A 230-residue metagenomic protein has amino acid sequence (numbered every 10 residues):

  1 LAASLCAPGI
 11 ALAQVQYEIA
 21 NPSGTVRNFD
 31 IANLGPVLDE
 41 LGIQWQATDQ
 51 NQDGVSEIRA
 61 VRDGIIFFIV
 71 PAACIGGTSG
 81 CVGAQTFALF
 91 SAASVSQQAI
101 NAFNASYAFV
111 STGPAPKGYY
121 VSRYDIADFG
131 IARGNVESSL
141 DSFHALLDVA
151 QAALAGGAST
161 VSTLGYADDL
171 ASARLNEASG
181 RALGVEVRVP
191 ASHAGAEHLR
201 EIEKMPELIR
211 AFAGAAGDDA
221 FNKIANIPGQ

Functional and structural regions predicted by a protein language model:
L1-L5: Sec-dependent N-terminal signal peptides
P8-A13: Sec/Tat signal peptide C-region and signal peptidase I cleavage site
Q14-T78, V161-L164, L175-I202: N-terminal secretory signal peptides
Y17-E18, A108-A152: A short, solvent-exposed beta-edge/loop patch
A20, G80-S122, L154, G165-N176: Short, internal acidic amphipathic alpha-helical interface segments that mediate docking to partner proteins
G24-A32, F90, S94, G130-E137 (+1 more regions): Soluble non-cytosolic domains of exported or imported proteins
D39-I43, A145-S159: Sec-exported extracytoplasmic/periplasmic mature domains
A182-Q230: Charge-rich (especially acidic), low-complexity segments
